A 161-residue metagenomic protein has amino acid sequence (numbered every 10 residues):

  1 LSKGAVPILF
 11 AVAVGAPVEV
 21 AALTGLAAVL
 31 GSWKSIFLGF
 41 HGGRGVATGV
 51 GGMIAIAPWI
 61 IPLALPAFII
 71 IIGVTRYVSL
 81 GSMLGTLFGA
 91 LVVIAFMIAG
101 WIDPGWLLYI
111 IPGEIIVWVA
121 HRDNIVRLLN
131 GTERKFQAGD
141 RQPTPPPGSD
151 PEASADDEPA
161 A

Functional and structural regions predicted by a protein language model:
L1-A5, W33-A47, G73-L84, A120-A161: Interhelical loop and helix-boundary elements at the membrane-water interface of polytopic inner-membrane proteins
L1-V12, T24-A27: Multi-pass membrane catalytic core of lipid/isoprenoid biosynthesis enzymes
A11-V14, A27, G31, G45-T75 (+1 more regions): Interfacial segments of multi-pass membrane proteins
A16-G31, P159-A161: Helix-loop-helix "hairpin" substructures at the membrane interface of multi-pass membrane proteins
A21, G49, I61, G81-S82: Alpha-helical transmembrane segments and their helix-entry boundary regions
L38-F40, I98-W101: Membrane-interface helix caps and helix-loop-helix hairpins in membrane proteins
P62, V78-T86, W101-G113: Loop-to-transmembrane alpha-helix initiation sites
E114-W118: Alpha-helical transmembrane segments
